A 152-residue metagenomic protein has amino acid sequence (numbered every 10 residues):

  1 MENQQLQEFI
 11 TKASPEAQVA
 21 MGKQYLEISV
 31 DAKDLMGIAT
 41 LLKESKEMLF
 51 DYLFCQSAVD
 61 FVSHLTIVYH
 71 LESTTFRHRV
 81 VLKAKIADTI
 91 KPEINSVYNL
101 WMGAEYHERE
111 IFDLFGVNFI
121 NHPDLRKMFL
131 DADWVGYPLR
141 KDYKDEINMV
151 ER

Functional and structural regions predicted by a protein language model:
M1-R152: Terminal low-complexity/charged segments
